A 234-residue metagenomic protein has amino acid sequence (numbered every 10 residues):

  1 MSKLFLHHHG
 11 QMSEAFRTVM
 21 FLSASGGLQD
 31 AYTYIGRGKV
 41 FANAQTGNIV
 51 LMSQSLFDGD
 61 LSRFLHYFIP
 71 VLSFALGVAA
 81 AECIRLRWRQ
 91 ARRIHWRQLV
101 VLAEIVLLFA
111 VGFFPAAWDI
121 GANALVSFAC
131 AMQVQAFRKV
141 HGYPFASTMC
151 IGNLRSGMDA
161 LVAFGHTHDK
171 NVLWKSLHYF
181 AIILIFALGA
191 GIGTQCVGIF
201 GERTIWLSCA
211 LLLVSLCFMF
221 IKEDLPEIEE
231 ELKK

Functional and structural regions predicted by a protein language model:
M1-A15: Short, Lys/Arg-rich, polar N-terminal cytosolic tail immediately upstream of the first transmembrane signal-anchor
G47-S53, V126-A187: Substrate-agnostic recognition of the 12-TM MFS/MFS-like secondary transporter fold
V71, A75-A79, I183-G191: Hydrophobic/small/kink-forming positions within alpha-helical transmembrane segments of polytopic membrane proteins
A79-R93, V197: Helix-to-loop junctions at the C-terminal end of transmembrane segments in multipass secondary transporters
R92-Q98, G191-A210: A membrane-interface helix-boundary motif in multi-pass transporters
R93-L102, N123-L125, A146-C150: Cytoplasmic-side transmembrane-helix entry/capping segments in multi-pass membrane proteins
L99-V106, R203-M219: Symmetry-related core transmembrane helices of the 12-TM Major Facilitator Superfamily/SLC fold
I105-D119, M219-E223: C-terminal ends and interior cores of transmembrane alpha-helices in multi-pass membrane transporters/permeases
